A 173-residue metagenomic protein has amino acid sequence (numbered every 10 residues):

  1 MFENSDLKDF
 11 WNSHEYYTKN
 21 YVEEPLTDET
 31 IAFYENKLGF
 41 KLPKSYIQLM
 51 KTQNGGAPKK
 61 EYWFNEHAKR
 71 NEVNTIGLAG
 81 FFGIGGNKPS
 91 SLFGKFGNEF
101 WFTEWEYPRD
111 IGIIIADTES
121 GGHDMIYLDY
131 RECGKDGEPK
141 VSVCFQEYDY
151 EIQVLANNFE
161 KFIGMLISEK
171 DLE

Functional and structural regions predicted by a protein language model:
M1-S120, K170-E173: A surface-exposed partner-binding patch
I31, G55-G56, M125, I152-L155: Short, solvent-exposed polar/charged micro-motifs at secondary-structure junctions
D110, H123, D136-E138: Sequence-level motif detector for i,i+2 pairs with an aromatic at +2
G112-I113, I126, V141: A broad, low-specificity signal marking well-ordered, structured residues that form hydrophobic/aromatic
S120-G121, C133: Short strand-connecting beta-turns/loops that link adjacent beta-strands
I126-G134: Low-complexity, glycine/alanine/valine/leucine- and proline-rich hydrophobic stretches
L128, C144-S168: Glycine-rich, aromatic-bearing surface loops/beta-hairpins
G134-E147: Intrinsically disordered, low-complexity regulatory segments enriched in Ser/Thr/Pro and charged residues
